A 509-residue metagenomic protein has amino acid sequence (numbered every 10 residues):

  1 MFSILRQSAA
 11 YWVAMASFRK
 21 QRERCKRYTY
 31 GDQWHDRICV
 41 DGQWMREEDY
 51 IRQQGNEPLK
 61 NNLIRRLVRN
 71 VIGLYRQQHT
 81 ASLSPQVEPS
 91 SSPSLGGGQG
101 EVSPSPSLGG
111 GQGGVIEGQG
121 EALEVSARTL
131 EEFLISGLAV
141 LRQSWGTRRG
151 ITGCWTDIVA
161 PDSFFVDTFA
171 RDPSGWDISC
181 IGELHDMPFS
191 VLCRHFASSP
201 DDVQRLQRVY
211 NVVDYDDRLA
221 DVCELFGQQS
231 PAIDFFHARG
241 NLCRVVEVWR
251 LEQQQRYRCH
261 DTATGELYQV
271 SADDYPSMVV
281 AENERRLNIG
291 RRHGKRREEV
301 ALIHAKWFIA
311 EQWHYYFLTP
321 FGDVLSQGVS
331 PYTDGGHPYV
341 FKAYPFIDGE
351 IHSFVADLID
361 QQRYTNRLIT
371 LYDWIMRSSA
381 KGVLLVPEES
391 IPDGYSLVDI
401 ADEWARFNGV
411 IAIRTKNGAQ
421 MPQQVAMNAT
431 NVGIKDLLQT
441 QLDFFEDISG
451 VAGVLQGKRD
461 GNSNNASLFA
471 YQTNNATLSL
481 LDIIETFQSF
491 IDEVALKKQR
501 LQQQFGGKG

Functional and structural regions predicted by a protein language model:
M1-S90, E101, Q112-H314, P320-G322 (+3 more regions): Extended, helix-rich architectural segments
L5, Y11, D357-P392, L397 (+1 more regions): N-terminal "assembly arms/tails" that initiate or stabilize quaternary assembly in self-assembling proteins
M45, Q54-H79, W145, D167 (+3 more regions): Long amphipathic alpha-helical segments
G96-G97, G109-G111: Glycine-biased, low-complexity coil/linker segments
G137-A139, D162, R244, Q255 (+8 more regions): Structural beta-strand/beta-sheet cores of well-ordered domains, especially the beta-sheet scaffolds that support
D274, A305, G349, A356-I359 (+1 more regions): Mature extracytoplasmic enzyme cores
P345, G349-H352, D360-Q361, T370: C-terminal/peripheral segments of proteins
